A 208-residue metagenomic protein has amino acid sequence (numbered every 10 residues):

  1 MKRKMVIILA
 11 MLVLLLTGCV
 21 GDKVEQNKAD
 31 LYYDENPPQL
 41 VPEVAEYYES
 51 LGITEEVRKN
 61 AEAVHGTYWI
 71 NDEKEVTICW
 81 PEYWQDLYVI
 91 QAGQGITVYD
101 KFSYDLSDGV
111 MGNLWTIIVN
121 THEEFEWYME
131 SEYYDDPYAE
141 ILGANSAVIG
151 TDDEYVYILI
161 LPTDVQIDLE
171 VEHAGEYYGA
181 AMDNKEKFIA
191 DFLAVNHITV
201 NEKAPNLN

Functional and structural regions predicted by a protein language model:
M1-A10: Positively charged n-region of N-terminal signal peptides that target proteins for export
I7, V20-E25: Terminal low-complexity, intrinsically disordered regions
L12-V13, T77: Residue-level signal for mature regions of secreted extracellular proteins and peptides
L15-G18: C-terminal motif of bacterial Sec signal peptides marking the signal peptidase cleavage site
K23-N208: Mature, Sec-exported extracytoplasmic domains of Gram-positive
